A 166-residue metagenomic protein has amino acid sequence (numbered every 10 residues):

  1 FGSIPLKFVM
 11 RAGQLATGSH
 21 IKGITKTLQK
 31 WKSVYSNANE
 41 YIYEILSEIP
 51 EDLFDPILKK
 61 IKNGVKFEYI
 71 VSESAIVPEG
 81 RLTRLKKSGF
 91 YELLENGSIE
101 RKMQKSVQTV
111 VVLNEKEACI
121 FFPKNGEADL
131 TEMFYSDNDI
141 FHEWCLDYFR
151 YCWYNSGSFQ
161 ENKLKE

Functional and structural regions predicted by a protein language model:
F1-L28: Amphipathic alpha-helical dimerization/coiled-coil segments that flank or bridge DNA-binding/regulatory modules
T17-G23, E44-S47, N96: Short, flexible loop segments at the rims of nucleotide/cofactor-binding pockets, characterized by
K26, E48-I49, K105-V107: Short beta->alpha linker loops
L28-Q29, Q160: A compositional/biophysical signature of low hydrophobicity enriched in polar/charged and small residues
K30-G89: Primarily the HKD phosphodiesterase
E73-N114: HKD-type phospholipase D/PLD-like phosphodiesterase module
I99-H142, F149: HKD (HxKxxxxD) catalytic microenvironment of the phospholipase D
L146-E166: Cysteine/selenocysteine-centered motifs that mediate thiol-based redox chemistry or coordinate metal-sulfur cofactors
